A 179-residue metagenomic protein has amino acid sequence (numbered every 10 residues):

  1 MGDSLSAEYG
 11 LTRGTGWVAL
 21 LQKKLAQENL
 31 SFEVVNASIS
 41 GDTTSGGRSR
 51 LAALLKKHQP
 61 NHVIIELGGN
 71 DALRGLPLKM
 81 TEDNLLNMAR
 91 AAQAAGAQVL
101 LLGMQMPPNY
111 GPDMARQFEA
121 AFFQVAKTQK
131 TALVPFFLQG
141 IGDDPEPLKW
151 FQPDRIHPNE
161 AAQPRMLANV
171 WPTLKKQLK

Functional and structural regions predicted by a protein language model:
M1-S40, R50-Q59: Serine-esterase "nucleophile elbow" of acetyl-processing enzymes
S6, T43-T44, T81: Ser/Thr-centric signal marking residues that sit in or immediately flank functional binding/regulatory motifs
G10, V35-T43, A72-L76, R155: Acidic/histidine-rich helix-loop elements that form or flank divalent-metal/phosphate-binding sites at the catalytic
T15, T43-T44, P135-F136: A short linear-motif detector with a strong N-terminal bias
L30, R48-K179: Alpha-helical cap/lid subdomain in secreted, periplasmic, or secretory-pathway luminal O-acyl-processing enzymes
